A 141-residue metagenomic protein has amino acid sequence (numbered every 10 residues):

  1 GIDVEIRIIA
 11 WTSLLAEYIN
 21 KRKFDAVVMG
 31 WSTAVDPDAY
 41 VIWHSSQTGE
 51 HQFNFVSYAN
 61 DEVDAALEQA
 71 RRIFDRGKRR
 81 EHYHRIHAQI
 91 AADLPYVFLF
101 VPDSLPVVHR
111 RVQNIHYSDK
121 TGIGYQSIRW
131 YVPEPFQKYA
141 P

Functional and structural regions predicted by a protein language model:
G1-V4: Short alpha-helix C-terminal cap/hinge motif
I6-E17: Short helix-initiation/N-cap motifs at beta->coil->alpha
L15-P141: Detector for C-terminal structural segments
